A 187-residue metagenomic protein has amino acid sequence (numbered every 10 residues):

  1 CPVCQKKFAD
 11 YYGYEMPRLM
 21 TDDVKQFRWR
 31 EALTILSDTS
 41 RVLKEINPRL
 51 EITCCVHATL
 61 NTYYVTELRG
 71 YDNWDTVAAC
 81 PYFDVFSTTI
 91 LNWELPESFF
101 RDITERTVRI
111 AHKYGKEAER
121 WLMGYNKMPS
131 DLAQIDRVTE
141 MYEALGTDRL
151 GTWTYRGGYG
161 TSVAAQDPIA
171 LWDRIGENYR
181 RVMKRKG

Functional and structural regions predicted by a protein language model:
C1-E97: Polysaccharide-binding and catalytic clefts of secreted carbohydrate-active enzymes
Y12, M16, P81, L91 (+2 more regions): Generic secondary-structure transition motif, activating predominantly at the C-termini of alpha-helices
R28-T39, E67-T76, E97-T107, D131-T139 (+1 more regions): Well-ordered, non-membrane alpha-helical segments in soluble/globular domains
R41, E45, R109, K113 (+2 more regions): Polar low-complexity intrinsically disordered regions
N47-I52, F83-D84, Y114-E119, G146-L150: Loop/turn elements at helix/coil->beta-strand transitions in domains of secreted/extracellular proteins
C54-Y63, T104-R137: Active-site clefts of carbohydrate-active enzymes
D75-P81, T107-G115, E140-A144: Acidic (Asp/Glu)-rich catalytic clusters
S87-E97, A118-K186: Substrate-binding cleft of secreted/luminal carbohydrate-active enzymes
